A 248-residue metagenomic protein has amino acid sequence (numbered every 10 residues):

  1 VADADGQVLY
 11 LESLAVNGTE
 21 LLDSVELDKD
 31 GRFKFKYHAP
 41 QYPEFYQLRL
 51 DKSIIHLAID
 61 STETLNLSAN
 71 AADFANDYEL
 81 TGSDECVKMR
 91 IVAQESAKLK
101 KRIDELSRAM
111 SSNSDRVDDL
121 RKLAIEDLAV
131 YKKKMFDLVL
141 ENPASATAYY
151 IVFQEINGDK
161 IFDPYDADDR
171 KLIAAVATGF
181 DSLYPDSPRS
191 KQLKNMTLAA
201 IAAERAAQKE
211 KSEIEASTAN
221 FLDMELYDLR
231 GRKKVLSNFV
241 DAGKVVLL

Functional and structural regions predicted by a protein language model:
V1-L138: A non-transmembrane, solvent-exposed segment enriched in polar/low-complexity residues
R121-K122, K160-D169: Short coil/turn connectors between adjacent alpha-helices in alpha-solenoid helical repeat scaffolds
P143, Y165-D168, P185: Structural signature of alpha-solenoid helical repeat scaffolds
A144-K160: Amphipathic alpha-helical repeat scaffolds of TPR domains
K171-Y227, S237-A242: N-proximal helix/coil linker or "cap" segments that precede and/or mark the start of modular domains
